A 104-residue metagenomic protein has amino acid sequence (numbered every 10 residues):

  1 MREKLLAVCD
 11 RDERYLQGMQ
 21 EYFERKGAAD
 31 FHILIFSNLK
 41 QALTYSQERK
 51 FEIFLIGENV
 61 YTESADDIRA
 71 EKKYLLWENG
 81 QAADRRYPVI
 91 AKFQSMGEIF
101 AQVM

Functional and structural regions predicted by a protein language model:
M1-V103: Long, basic/Gly/Ser/Thr-rich N-terminal segments that mediate initial subcellular attachment or targeting
